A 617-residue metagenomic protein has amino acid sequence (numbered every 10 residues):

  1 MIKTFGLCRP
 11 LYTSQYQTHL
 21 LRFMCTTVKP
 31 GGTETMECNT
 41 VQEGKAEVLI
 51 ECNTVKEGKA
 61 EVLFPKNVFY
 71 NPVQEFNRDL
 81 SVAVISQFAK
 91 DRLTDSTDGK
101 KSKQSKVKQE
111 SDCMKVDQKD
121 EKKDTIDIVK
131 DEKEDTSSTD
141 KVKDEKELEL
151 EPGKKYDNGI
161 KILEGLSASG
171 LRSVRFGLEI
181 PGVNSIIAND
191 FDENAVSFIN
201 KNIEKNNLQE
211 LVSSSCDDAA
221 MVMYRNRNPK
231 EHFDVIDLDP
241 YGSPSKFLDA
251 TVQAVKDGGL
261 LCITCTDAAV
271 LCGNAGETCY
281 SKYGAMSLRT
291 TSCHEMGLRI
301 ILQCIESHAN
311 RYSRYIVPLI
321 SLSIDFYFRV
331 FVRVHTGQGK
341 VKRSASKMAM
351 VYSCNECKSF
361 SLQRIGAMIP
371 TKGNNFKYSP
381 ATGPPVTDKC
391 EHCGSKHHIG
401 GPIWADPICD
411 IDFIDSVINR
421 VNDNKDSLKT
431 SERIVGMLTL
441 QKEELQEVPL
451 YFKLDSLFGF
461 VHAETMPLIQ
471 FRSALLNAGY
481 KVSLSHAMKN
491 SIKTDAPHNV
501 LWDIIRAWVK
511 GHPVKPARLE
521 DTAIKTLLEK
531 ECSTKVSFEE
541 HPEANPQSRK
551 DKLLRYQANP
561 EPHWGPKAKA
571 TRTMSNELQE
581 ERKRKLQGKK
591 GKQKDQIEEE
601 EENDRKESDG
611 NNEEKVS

Functional and structural regions predicted by a protein language model:
I2-S617: SAM-dependent transferase fold signal centered on methyltransferase-like domains, encompassing both Class I
